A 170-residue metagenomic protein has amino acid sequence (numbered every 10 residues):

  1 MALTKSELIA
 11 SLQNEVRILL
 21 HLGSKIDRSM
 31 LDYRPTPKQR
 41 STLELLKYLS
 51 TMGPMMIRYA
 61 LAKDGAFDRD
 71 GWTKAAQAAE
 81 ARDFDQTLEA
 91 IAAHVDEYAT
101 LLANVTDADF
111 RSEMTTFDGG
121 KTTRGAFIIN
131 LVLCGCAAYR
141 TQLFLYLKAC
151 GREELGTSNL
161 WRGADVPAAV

Functional and structural regions predicted by a protein language model:
M1-S11: Extreme N-terminal tail/first-helix region
I9-Q13, R17-G23, M30-K74, T116-V170: Short, contiguous alpha-helical
D27-S29, T106: Glycine-rich, flexible loop/turn motifs
Q77-T116, T123-Q142: Acidic/histidine-rich alpha-helical segments that form the ligand environment of transition-metal centers
